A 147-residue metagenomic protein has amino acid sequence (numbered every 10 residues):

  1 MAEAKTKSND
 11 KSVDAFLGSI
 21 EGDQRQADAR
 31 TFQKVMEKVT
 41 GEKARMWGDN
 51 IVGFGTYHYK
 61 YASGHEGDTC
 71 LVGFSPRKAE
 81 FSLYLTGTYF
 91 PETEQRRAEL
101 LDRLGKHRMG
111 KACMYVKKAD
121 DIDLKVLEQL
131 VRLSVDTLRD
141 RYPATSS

Functional and structural regions predicted by a protein language model:
M1-S147: Charge-dense, helix-prone N-terminal extensions
